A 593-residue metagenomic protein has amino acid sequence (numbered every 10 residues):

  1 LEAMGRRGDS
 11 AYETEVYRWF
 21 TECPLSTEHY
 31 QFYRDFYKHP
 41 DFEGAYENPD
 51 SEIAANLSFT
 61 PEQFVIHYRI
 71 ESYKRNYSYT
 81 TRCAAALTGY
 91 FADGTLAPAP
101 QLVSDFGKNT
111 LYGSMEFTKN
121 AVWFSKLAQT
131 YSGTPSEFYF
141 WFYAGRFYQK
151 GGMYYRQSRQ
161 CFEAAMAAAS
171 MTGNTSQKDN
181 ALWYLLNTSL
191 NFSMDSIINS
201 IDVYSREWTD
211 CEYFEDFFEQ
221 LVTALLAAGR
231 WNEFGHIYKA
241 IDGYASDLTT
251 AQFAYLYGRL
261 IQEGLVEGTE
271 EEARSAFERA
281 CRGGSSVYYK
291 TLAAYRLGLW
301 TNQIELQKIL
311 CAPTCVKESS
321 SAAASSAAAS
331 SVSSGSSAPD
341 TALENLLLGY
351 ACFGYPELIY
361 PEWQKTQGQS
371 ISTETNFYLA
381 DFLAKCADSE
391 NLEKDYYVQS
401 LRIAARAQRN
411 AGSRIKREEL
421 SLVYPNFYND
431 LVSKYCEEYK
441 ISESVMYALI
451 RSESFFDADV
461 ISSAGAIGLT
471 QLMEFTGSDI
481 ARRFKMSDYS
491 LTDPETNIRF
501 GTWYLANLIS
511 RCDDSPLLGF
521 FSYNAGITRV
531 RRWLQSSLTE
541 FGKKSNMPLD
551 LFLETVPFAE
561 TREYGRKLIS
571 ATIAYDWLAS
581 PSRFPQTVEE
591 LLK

Functional and structural regions predicted by a protein language model:
E2-R7, H39-P40, I70, N109 (+10 more regions): TPR/TPR-like alpha-solenoid repeats
M4, F36, H67, F106 (+6 more regions): Structural register within alpha-helical repeat arrays
R7-S10, W19-A45, S51-F59, Y77 (+7 more regions): Short solvent-exposed coil/turn linkers within tandem alpha-helical repeat scaffolds
G8-E13, Y37-E47, S72-C83, T110-F124 (+6 more regions): Helix-turn-helix repeat elements of alpha-solenoid scaffolds
V16-F20, Y33, A84-L87, F124-S125 (+7 more regions): Inward-facing hydrophobic residues that define packing positions of alpha-helical scaffold repeats
P49-P61, K317-A322, V332-T341, E419-L422: TPR-adjacent "capping" and linker segments in tetratricopeptide-repeat scaffold/adaptor proteins
P100, T130, M153-D179, W183 (+10 more regions): Catalytic glycan-binding domains that act on GlcNAc-containing polysaccharides
W141-Y148, C161, L185-T188, Y257 (+1 more regions): TPR/Sel1-like alpha-solenoid repeat signature
